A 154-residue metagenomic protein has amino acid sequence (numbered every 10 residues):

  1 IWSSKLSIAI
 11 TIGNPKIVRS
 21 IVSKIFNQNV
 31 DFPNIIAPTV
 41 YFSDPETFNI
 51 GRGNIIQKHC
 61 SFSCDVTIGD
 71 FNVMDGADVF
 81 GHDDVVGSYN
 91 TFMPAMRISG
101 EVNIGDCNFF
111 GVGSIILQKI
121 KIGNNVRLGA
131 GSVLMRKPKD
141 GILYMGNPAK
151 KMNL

Functional and structural regions predicted by a protein language model:
I1-Y41: Phosphate-bearing ligand-interacting subdomains that bind or position ATP/ADP/UDP/GDP/NAD(P) or nucleotide-linked
S3, M152-L154: Short, Lys/Arg-enriched, disordered terminal segments
V18-V22, P138, L154: Short glycine-/acidic-enriched loop or helix-start segments at secondary-structure transitions that form or flank
N34-M152: Structural signal for interior beta-strand "rungs" in well-ordered beta-sheet cores of soluble enzyme domains
